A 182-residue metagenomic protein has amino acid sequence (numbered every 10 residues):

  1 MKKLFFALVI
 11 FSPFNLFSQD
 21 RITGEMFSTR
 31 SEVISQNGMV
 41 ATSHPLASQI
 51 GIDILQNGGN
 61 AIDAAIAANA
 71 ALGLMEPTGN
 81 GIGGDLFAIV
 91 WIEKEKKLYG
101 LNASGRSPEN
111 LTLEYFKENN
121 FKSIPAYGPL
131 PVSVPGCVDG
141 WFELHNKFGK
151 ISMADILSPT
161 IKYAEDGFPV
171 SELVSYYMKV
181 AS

Functional and structural regions predicted by a protein language model:
M1-D20: Bacterial Sec-dependent N-terminal signal peptides
Q19-Q49, A61-I62, I66-S182: Noncatalytic scaffold domains of N-terminal-nucleophile
I52-D53: Surface-exposed charged/polar residues within alpha-helices that form helix-capping/stabilizing sites and interaction
